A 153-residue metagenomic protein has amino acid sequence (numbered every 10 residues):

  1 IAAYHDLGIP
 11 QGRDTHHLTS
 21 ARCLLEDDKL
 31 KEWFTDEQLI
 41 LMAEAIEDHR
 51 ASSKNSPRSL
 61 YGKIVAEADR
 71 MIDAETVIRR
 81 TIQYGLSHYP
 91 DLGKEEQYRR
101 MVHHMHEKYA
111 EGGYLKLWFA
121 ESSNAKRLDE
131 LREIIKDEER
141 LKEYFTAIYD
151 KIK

Functional and structural regions predicted by a protein language model:
I1-G12, H16-S20, L41-A51: His-Asp-centered metal-binding catalytic motifs of divalent-metal-dependent phosphohydrolases/nucleases
Y4, S53-K153: Divalent metal-dependent phosphate-bond-processing catalytic cores, especially two-metal-ion Mg2+/Mn2+ enzymes that act
G12, H16, F34-Q38, S56: Short, surface-exposed helix-loop/turn micro-motifs enriched in polar/charged residues
T15-K31: An active-site-proximal "capping" alpha-helix that borders the catalytic cofactor pocket
H16-S20, Q38, L60, E67: Short acidic-hydrophobic sequence patches enriched in Asp/Glu that either
L25-K29, E47-S52, D73-V77: Short helix-capping and hinge/turn segments at secondary-structure transitions, especially at repeat and domain
K31-D48, Y61: Acidic/histidine metal-binding catalytic segments
